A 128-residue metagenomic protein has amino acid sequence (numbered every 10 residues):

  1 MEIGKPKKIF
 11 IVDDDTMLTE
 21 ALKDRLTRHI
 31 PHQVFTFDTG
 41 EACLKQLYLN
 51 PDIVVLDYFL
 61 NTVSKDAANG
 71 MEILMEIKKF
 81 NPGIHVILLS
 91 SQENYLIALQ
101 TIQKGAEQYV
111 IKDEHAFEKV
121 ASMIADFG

Functional and structural regions predicted by a protein language model:
M1-F10, T16, E118-G128: Non-catalytic signal-transmission and effector/linker regions of two-component phosphorelay proteins
T16-F35: Two-component/phosphorelay signaling modules centered on CheY-like receiver
F35-I53, D57-N61: Acidic, metal-coordinating helix/loop segments flanking the phosphotransfer/catalytic sites of two-component signaling
V54, V86, Y109-V110: Two-component signal transduction core modules
K65-G83, Q100: Short amphipathic alpha-helix used as the core "switch/output" element in two-component signaling
A68, Q92-V110: Alpha4 helix (beta4-alpha4-beta5 surface) of REC/receiver domains from two-component response regulators
I102-I124: Output/docking surface of receiver
